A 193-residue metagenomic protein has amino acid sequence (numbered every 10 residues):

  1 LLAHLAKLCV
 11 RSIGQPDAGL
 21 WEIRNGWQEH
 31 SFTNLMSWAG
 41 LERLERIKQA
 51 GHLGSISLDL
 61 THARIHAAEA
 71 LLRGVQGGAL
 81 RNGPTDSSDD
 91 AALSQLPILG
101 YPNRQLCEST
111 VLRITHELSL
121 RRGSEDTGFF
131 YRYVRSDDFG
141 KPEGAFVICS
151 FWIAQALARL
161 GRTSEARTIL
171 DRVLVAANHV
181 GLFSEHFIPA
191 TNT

Functional and structural regions predicted by a protein language model:
L1, M36-L53, Q95-Q105, F151-E165: Well-ordered alpha-helical scaffold segments within catalytic/enzyme domains
L1-H66: The feature captures the catalytic groove of carbohydrate-active enzymes
A3-W21, T61-V147, T168-T193: Extended glycan-interaction surfaces of carbohydrate-active proteins
H30-W38, D90-L93, V147-S150: Short alpha-helical patches at coil-to-helix transitions and adjacent helical residues in well-structured domains
